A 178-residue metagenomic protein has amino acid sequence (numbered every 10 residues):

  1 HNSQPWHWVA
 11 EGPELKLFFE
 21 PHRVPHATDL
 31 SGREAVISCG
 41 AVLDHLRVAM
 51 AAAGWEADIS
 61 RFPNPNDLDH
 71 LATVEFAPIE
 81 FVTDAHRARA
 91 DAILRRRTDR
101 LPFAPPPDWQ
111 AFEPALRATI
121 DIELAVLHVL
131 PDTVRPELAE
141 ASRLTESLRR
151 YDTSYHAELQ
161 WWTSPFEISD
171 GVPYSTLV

Functional and structural regions predicted by a protein language model:
H1-V178: Acidic, surface-exposed loops and disordered segments
